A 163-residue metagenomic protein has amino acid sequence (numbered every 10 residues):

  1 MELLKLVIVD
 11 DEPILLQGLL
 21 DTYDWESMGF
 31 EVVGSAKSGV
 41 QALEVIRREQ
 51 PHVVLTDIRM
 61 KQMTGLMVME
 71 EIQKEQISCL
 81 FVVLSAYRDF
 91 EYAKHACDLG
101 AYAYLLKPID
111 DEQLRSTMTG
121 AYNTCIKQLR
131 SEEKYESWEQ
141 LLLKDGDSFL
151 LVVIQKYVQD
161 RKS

Functional and structural regions predicted by a protein language model:
D10, D57: Active-site residues of response regulator receiver
P13-G34: Two-component/phosphorelay signaling modules centered on CheY-like receiver
S35-V53: Acidic, metal-coordinating helix/loop segments flanking the phosphotransfer/catalytic sites of two-component signaling
S38-Q41, T64-M67, S85: Acidic catalytic/metal-coordinating carboxylates
E44, L66-Q76: Short amphipathic alpha-helix used as the core "switch/output" element in two-component signaling
M60: Receiver (REC) domain active-site loop signature in two-component systems and cognate sites in sensor histidine kinases
M67, R88-A103: Alpha4 helix (beta4-alpha4-beta5 surface) of REC/receiver domains from two-component response regulators
C97, A101-K162: Interdomain helical linkers/hinges and coiled-coil/dimerization scaffolds that transmit conformational signals
